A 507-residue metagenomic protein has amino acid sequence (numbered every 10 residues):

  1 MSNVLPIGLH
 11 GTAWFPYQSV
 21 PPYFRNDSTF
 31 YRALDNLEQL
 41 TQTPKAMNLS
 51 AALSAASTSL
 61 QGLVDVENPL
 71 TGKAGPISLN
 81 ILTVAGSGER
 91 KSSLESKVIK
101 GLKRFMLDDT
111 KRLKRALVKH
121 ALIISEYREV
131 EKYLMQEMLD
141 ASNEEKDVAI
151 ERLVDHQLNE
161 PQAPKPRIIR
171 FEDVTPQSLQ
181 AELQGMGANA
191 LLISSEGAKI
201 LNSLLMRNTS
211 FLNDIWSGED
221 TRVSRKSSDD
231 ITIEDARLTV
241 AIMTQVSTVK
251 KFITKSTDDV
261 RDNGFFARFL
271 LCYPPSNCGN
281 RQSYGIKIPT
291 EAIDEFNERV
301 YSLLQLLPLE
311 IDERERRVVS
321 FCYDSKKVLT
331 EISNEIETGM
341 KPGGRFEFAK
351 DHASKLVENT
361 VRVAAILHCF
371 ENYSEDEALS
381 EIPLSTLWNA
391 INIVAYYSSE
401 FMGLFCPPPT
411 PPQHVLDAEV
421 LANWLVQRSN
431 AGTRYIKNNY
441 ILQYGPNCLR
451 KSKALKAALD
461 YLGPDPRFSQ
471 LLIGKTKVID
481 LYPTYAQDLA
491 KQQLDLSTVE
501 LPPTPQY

Functional and structural regions predicted by a protein language model:
M1-Y507: Phosphate-handling catalytic cores of nucleic-acid transaction enzymes
